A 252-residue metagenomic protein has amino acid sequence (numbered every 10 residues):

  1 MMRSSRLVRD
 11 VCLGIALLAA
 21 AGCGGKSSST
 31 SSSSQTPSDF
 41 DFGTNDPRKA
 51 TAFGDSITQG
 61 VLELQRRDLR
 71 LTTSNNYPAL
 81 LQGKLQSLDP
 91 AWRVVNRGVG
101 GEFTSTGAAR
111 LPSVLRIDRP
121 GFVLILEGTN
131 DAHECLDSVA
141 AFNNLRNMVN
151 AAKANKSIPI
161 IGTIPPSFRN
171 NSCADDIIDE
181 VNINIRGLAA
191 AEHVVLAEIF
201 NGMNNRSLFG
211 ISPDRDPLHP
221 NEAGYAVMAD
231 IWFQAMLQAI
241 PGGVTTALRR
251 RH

Functional and structural regions predicted by a protein language model:
M1-C12: Bacterial N-terminal signal peptides that target proteins for export
A20-G22: C-terminal motif of bacterial Sec signal peptides marking the signal peptidase cleavage site
G24-S27: Bacterial signal peptide processing site
S31-R97, P112-R119: Serine-esterase "nucleophile elbow" of acetyl-processing enzymes
K49-Q59, R93-G98, G121-E127, S157-T163 (+2 more regions): Structural recognition of the beta-strand scaffold that forms the well-ordered cores of secreted hydrolase catalytic
T51, P90-D118, D131-S157: Internal alpha/beta domain cores that form substrate/cofactor-binding pockets in large enzymes and binding proteins
L126-N130, M148-E180, M203: Active-site segments of SGNH/GDSL-like serine hydrolases that catalyze O-acetyl group transfer/hydrolysis on lipids
P165-H252: Catalytic His-Asp segment of secreted/periplasmic serine-dependent ester chemistry enzymes
